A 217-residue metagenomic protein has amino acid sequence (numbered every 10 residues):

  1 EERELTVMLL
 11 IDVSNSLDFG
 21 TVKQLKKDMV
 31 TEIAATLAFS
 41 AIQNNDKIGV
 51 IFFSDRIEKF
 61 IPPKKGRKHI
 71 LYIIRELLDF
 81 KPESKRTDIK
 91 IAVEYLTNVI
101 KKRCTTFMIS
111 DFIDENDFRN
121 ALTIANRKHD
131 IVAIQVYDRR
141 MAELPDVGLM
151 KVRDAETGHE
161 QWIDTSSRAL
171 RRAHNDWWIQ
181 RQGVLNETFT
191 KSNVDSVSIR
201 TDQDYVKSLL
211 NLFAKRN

Functional and structural regions predicted by a protein language model:
E1-E58, T105-M108, E115-N116, A142: An amphipathic, basic-hydrophobic helix/alpha-beta surface used to engage anionic, phosphate-rich ligands or surfaces
L17, T21, L77-K81, N193-S196: Short amphipathic alpha-helical interaction patches enriched in hydrophobic/aromatic residues with interspersed Lys/Arg
D28, E83-K90, D176-I179: Conserved phosphate-coordination/catalytic loops
I33-L37, A92-Y95, A121: Short, hydrophobic/aromatic alpha-helical segments in well-folded domains
K47-E76: Short beta-strand-loop
H69-C104, N116-F118, D138: Von Willebrand factor
N98-C104, D114-N116, N120-N217: Von Willebrand factor type A / integrin I
